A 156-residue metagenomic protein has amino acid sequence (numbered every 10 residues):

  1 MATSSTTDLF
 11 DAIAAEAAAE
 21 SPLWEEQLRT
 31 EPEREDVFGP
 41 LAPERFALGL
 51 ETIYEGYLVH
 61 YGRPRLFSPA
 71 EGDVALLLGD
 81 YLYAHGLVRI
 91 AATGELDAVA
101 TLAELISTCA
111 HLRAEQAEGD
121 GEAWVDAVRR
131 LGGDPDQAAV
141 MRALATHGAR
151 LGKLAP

Functional and structural regions predicted by a protein language model:
M1-P156: All-alpha prenyltransferase/terpene-synthase fold signal
